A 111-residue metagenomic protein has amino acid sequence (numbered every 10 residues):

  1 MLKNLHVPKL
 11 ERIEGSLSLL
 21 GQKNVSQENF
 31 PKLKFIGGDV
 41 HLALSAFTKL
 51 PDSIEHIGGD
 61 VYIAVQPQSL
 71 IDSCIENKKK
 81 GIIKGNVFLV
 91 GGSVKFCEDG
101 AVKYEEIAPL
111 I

Functional and structural regions predicted by a protein language model:
M1-L2, G15-V25, G37-T48, H56-L70 (+2 more regions): Concave beta-strand-loop units of leucine-rich repeat
N4-P8, S26-P31, L50-D52, I71-I75: The feature encodes a structural signal of leucine-rich repeats
H6, S93-I111: N-terminal capping/linker segments that flank leucine-rich repeat
K9, E14-S16, K32-G37, S53: Tandem repeat domain/solenoid detector
P31, I54-H56, A64, I75 (+1 more regions): General "foldedness" signal
K32, Q68-K79, E105, P109: Polar/charged alpha-helical tracts
